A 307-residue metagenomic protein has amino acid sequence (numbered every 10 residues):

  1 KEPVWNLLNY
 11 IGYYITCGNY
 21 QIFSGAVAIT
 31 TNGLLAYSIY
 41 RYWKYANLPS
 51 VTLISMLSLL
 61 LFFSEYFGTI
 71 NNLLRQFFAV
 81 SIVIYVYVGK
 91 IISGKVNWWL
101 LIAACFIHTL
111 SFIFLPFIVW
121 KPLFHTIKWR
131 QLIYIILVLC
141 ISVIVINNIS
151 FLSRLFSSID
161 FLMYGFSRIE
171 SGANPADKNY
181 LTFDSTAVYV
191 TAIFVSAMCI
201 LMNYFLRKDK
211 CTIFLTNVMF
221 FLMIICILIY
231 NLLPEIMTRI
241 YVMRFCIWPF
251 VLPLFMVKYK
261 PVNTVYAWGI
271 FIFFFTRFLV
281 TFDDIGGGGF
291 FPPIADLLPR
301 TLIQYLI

Functional and structural regions predicted by a protein language model:
K1-G18: Short hydrophobic/aromatic helix or loop-helix immediately within or flanking a transmembrane segment in polytopic
A26-A46: Transmembrane-helix motifs of polytopic, lipid-linked glycan transferases
I39-F62: Transmembrane-helix signature of polytopic, membrane-embedded enzymes that assemble or transfer cell-envelope glycans
F63-Y66, V96-W120, I224, L228: Membrane-interface alpha helices of multi-pass inner-membrane proteins
G68-Q76: Short acidic/glycine- and proline-prone juxtamembrane loop motifs at membrane-interface regions of multi-pass membrane
F77, V83-V96: Membrane-interface transmembrane helices that cradle and orient dolichyl/undecaprenyl
L115-I240, D283-L306: Alpha-helical transmembrane segments and terminal signal-anchor/GPI-anchor hydrophobic tails, characterized by long
I236-M256: Hydrophobic/aromatic-rich transmembrane helices and adjacent perimembrane loops
